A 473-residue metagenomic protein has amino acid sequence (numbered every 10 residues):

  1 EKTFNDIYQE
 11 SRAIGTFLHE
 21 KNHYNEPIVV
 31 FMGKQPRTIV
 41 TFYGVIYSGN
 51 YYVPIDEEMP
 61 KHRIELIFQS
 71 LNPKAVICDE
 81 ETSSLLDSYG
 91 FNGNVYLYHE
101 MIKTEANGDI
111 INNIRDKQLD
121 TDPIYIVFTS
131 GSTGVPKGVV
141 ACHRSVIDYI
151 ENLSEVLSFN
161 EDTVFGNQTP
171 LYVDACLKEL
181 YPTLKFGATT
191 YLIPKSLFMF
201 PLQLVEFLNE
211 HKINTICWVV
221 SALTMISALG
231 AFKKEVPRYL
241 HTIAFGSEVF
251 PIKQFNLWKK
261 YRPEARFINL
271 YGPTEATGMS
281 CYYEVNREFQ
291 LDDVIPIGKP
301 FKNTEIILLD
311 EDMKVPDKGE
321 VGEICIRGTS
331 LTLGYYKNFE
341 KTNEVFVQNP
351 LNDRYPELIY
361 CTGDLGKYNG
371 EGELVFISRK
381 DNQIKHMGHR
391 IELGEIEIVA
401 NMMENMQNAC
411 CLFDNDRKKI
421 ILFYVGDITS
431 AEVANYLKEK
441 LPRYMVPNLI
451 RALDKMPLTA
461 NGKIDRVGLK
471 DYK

Functional and structural regions predicted by a protein language model:
E1-K21, E65, A141-I147: Conserved AMP-binding/adenylate-forming core of the ANL superfamily
T3-N5, I124-E151: Conserved AMP-binding A3 loop
I14-E58, V164-P170: Conserved AMP-binding/adenylate-forming
M32-P36, N50-Q69, E80-T82, A188-H211 (+3 more regions): ATP-dependent adenylate-forming carboxylate-activation enzymes
K61, V76-Y89, G93-D116, V146 (+2 more regions): AMP-dependent adenylate-forming
I110-F128, V135, F159-F165, L171 (+1 more regions): Conserved pre-ATP/AMP-binding loop-to-beta segment of ANL
K137-G166, P170, D174-N214: Conserved AMP-binding/adenylation subdomain of ANL enzymes
K185-A188, I213-C217, S227-P296, E305: Gly/Ser/Thr-rich phosphate-binding loop
